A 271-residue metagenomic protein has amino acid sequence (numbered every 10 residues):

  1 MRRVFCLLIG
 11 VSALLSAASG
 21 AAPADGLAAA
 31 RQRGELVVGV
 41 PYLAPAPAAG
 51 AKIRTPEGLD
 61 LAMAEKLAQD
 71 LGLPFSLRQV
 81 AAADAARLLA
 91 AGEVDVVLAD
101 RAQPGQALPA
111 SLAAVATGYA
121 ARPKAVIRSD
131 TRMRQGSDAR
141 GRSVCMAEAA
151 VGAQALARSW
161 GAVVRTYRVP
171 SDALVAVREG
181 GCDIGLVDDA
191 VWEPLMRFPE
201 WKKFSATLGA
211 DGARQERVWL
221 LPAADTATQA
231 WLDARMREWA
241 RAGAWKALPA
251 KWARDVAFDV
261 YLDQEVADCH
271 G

Functional and structural regions predicted by a protein language model:
C6-S16: Bacterial N-terminal signal peptides
A22-R101: Extracytoplasmic small-molecule ligand-binding "clamshell" domains of the periplasmic binding protein/Venus flytrap
R33, Y42-L43, T117-D130, M196-R237 (+1 more regions): Periplasmic-binding protein-like
V37-P41, S143-M146, G185, L220: Short, well-ordered beta-strand segments
G58-D70, D130-M133, S137-G152, R214-F258: Extended ligand-binding regions for polar small-molecule ligands
L73, R101-Q103, A110-G161: A conserved helix-loop-strand patch within extracytoplasmic ligand-binding domains of the periplasmic binding
P74-A81, M146, A162-A176: Short beta-strand-to-loop elements that line the ligand-binding cleft of bilobed periplasmic-binding protein-like
R87, D100-P109, A155, D183-A213: A ligand-binding cleft/hinge motif common to bilobed small-molecule-binding domains
